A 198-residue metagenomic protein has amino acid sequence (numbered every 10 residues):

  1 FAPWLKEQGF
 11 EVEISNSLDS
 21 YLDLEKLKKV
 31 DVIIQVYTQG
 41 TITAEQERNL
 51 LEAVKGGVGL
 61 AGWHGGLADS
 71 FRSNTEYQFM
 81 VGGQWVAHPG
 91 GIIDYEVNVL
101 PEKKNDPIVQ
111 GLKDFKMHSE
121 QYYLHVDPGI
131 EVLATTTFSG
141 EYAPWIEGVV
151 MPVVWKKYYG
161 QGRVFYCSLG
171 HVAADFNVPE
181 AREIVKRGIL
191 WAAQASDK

Functional and structural regions predicted by a protein language model:
F1-D69: Helical hinge/lid and interdomain linker segments adjacent to catalytic or ligand-binding clefts that mediate domain
K6, K29, V86, G91-G160: Catalytic beta-strand/loop cores that center a nucleophilic Ser/Cys/Thr and support acyl-enzyme chemistry
E7, G140-M151, Y158-K198: Extracellular ligand-binding/catalytic regions of CAZymes and related secreted enzymes and adhesion modules
E11-E13, E131, R163: Conserved beta-strand segments of alpha/beta enzyme cores
K29, E45, N49, E76 (+3 more regions): Extracytoplasmic/secreted proteins, especially bacterial periplasmic and envelope-associated proteins
G40-G111: A glycine-rich, often tryptophan-bearing local segment used as a flexible ligand/cofactor-contacting loop or short
G59-A61, L133, F165: Structural detector of well-ordered beta-strand residues that form the stable sheet scaffold of enzyme domains
Y77-Q84, F115-K116, Y123-I130, G170 (+1 more regions): Oxidoreductase and adenylate-handling cofactor-binding alpha/beta cores
